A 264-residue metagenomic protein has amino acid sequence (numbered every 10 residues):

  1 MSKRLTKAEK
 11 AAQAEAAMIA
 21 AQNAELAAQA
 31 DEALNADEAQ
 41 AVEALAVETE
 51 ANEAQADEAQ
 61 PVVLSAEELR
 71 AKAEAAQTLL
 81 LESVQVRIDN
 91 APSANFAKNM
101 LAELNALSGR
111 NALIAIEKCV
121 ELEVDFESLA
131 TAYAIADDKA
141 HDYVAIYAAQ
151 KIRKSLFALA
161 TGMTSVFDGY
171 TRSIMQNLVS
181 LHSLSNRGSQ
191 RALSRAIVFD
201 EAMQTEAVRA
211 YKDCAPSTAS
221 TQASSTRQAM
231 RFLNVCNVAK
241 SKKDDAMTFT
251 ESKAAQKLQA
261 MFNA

Functional and structural regions predicted by a protein language model:
K7-L64: N-terminal intrinsically disordered, low-complexity tails
L69-S183: Long, low-complexity, charged/polar intrinsically disordered regions in eukaryotic proteins
V179-S189, L193-R195: Short, amphipathic alpha-helical interface elements at domain boundaries that mediate macromolecular binding
A196-S220: Short helix-coil junctions and helix-kink-helix linkers
C214-F232: Short amphipathic alpha-helical interaction segments
K240-A246: Short, Lys/Arg-rich nucleic-acid/phosphate-binding segment
T250-A264: Short, amphipathic alpha-helical interaction segments positioned at domain boundaries
